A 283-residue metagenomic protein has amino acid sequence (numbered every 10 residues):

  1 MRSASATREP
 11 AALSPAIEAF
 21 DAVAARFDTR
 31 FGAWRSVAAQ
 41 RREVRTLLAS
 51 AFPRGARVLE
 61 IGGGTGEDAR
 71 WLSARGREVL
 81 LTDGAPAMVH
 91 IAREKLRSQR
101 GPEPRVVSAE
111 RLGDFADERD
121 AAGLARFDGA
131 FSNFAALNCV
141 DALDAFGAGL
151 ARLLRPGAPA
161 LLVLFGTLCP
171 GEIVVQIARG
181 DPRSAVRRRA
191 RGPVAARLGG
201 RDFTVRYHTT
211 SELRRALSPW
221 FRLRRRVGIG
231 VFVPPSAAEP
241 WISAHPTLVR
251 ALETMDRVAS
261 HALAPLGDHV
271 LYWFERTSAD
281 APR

Functional and structural regions predicted by a protein language model:
R2-P53, E67, W71: Conserved class I S-adenosyl-L-methionine
T65-G113: Class I SAM-dependent methyltransferase SAM/SAH-binding core
F115-G129: A short acidic, Gly/Pro-enriched loop at the edge of an enzyme's catalytic core that lines a small-molecule cofactor
D128-L143: A short SAM/SAH-binding and catalytic strip from SAM-dependent methyltransferases
D144-P159: A short glycine-rich, Lys/Arg-flanked "PGG" loop and its adjoining helix->strand segment in the class I
P159-A190: Conserved class I S-adenosyl-L-methionine
R197-E212: Acceptor-substrate binding/catalytic loop of class I
S211-R215, R225-D280: A C-terminal cap/extension of S-adenosyl-L-methionine-dependent methyltransferases that defines the acceptor-substrate
